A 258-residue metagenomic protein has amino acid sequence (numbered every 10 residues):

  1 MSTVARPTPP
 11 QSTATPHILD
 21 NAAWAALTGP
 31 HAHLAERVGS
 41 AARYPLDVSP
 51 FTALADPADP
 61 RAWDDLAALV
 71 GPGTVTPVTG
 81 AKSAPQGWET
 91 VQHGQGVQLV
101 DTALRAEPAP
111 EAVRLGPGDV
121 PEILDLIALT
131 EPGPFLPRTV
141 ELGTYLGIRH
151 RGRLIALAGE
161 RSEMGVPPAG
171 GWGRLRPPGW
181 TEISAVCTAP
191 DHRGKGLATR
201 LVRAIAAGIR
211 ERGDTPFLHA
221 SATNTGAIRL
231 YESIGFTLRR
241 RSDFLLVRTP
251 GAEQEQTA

Functional and structural regions predicted by a protein language model:
M1-A84: N-terminal charged segments
S2-L19, T102-G133, Q256-A258: Short amphipathic alpha-helix that is part of the acyltransferase structural core
P60-L66, T188-P190, G194-E211, I228-S233: Conserved acetyl-CoA-binding loop-helix of GNAT-fold acetyltransferases
T74-A109: A glycine-rich, hydrophobic loop/mini-helix early in the fold
V78-K82, G208, F217-I228, F244-Q254: Conserved beta-strand-loop-alpha-helix junction that forms the acyl-donor binding cleft
S83-W88, T199, A222-R240, R248: Conserved active-site alpha-helix within GNAT-family acetyltransferase domains
E89-D101, T237-G251: Conserved catalytic-core motifs of GNAT/GCN5-like acyltransferases
P134-T144, I148-C187: A conserved beta-strand-loop-helix scaffold within acyl/acetyltransferase catalytic domains
